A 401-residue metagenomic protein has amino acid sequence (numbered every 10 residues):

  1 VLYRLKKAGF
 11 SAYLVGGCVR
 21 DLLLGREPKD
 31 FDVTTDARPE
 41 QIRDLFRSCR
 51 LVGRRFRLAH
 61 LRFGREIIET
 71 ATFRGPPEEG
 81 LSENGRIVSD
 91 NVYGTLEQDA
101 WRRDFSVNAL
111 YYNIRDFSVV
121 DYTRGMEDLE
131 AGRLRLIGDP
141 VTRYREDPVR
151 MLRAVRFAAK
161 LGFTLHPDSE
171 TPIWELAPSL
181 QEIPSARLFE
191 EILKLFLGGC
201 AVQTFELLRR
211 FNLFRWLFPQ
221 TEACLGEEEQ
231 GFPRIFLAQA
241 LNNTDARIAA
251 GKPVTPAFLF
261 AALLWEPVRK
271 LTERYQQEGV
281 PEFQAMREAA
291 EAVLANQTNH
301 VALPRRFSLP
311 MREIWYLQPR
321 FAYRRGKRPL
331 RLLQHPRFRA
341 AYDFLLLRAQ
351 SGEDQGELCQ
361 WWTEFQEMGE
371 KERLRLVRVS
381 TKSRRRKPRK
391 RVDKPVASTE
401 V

Functional and structural regions predicted by a protein language model:
V1-V401: Catalytic cores of the polymerase beta-like nucleotidyltransferase superfamily and closely associated nucleotide
